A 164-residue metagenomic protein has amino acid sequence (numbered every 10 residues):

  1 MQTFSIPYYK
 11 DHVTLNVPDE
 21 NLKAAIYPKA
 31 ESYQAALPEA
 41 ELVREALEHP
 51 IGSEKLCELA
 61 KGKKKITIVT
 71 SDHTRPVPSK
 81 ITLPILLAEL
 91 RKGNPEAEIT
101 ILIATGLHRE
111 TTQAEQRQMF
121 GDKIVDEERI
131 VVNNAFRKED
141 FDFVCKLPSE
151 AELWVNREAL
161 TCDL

Functional and structural regions predicted by a protein language model:
M1-E45: N-terminal amphipathic/basic leader segments beginning at the initiator methionine
E31-A35, E39, E48, T74-T82 (+3 more regions): Catalytic cores of large soluble enzymes that bind and process phosphate-bearing ligands
V43-G52, T82-E89: Short, well-ordered amphipathic alpha-helical segments that serve as non-catalytic structural scaffolds within diverse
I51-T67, R91-A97: Glycine-rich phosphate/diphosphate-binding loops that line cofactor/substrate pockets in enzymes
G62-K65, P95-I99, V125-E127, T161-L164: Short coil/turn connectors at secondary-structure junctions
K65-P76, T100-G106: Short glycine-rich or small-residue beta-strand-to-loop segments that form or flank ligand, phosphate, metal/Fe-S
R75-E96, I101: Histidine-anchored nucleotide/phosphate-binding helix
T111-L164: An acidic, phosphate/nucleotide-engaging active-site surface
